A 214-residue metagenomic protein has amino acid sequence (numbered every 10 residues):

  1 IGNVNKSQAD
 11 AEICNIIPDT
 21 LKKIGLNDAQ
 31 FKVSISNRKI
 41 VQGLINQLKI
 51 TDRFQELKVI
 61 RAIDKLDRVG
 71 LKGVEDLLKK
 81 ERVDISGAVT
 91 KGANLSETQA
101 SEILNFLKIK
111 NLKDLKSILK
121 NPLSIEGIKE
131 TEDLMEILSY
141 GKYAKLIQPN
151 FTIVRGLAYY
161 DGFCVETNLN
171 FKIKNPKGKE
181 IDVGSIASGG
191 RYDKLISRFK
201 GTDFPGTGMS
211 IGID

Functional and structural regions predicted by a protein language model:
I1-D28, K39, K49, E75-D214: Positively charged, Gly/Ser-enriched RNA/tRNA-binding surfaces
V33-K80: Short terminal or interdomain "cap/linker" segment that borders an active site or interface and mediates
